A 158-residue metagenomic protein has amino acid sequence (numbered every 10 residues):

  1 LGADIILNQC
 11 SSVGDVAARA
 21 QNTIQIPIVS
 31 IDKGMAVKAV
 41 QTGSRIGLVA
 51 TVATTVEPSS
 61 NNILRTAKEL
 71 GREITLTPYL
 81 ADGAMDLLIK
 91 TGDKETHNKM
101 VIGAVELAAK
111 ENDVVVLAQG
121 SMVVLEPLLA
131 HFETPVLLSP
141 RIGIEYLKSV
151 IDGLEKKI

Functional and structural regions predicted by a protein language model:
L1-I158: Non-catalytic structural scaffold of enzyme domains
